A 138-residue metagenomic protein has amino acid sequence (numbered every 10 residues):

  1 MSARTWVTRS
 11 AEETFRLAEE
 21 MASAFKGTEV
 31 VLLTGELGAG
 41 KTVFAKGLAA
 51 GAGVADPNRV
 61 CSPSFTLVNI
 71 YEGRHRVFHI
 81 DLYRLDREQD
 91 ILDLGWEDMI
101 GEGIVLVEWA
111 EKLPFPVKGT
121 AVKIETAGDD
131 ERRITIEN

Functional and structural regions predicted by a protein language model:
M1-E20: N-terminal pre-Walker A segment at the start of P-loop NTPase domains
R4, R87-N138: Short phosphate-coordinating micro-motif centered on Lys-Gly-acidic
M21-T28: Phosphate-binding P-loop
V31-L33: Hydrophobic anchor at the beta1->P-loop junction of P-loop NTPases
E36: P-loop (Walker A) phosphate-binding loop of NTP-binding proteins
K41: Conserved lysine of the Walker
A55-N69: Short beta-strand-centered segment that lines the nucleotide-binding/catalytic pocket of NTP-utilizing
